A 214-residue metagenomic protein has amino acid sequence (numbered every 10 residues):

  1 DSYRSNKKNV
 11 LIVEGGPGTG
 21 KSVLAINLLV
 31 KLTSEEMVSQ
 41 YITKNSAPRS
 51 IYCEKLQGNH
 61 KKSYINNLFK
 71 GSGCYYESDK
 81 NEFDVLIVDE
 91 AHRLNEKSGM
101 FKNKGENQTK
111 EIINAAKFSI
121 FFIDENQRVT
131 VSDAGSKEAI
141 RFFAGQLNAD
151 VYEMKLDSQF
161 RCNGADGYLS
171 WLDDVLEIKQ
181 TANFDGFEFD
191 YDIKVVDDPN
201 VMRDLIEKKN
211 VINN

Functional and structural regions predicted by a protein language model:
S2-V10: Phosphate-binding P-loop
V13: Hydrophobic anchor at the beta1->P-loop junction of P-loop NTPases
P17: The conserved Walker
G20: Conserved glycine(s) of the Walker
V23-S34: Walker A/P-loop NTP-binding motif
A25, Y152-G167, E177-N214: Conserved helicase/translocase motor-coupling segment
V38-L86: Inter-Walker segment of RecA-like/P-loop motor cores
I87-K155: Signature of the SF2 helicase/ATPase Hel1-core->accessory helical subdomain module
